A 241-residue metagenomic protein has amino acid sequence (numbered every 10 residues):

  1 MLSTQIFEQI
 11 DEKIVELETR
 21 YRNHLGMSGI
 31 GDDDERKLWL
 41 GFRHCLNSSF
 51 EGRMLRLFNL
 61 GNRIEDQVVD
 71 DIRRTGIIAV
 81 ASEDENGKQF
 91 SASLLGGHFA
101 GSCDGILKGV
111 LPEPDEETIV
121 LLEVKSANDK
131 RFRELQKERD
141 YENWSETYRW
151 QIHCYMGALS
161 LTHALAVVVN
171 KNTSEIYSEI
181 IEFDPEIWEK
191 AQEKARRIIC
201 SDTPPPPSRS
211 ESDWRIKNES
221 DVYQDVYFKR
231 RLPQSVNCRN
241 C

Functional and structural regions predicted by a protein language model:
M1-L121, N128-R133, R139: Metal-dependent nuclease catalytic cores that hydrolyze phosphodiester bonds in DNA/RNA, characterized by
R63, Q67, A100, T147-C154 (+1 more regions): Short, well-structured alpha-helical interface segments that form or flank functional binding sites
A79-A81, A92, A100, A127 (+4 more regions): A sequence-composition feature that detects small, non-aromatic residues
E85, V110, K125-A127, A158-L161 (+1 more regions): An acidic- and aromatic-residue-enriched active-site/binding cleft used to recognize and process polar
E117-V124, T162-A166: Conserved active-site beta-strand-loop modules that form the wall/rim of enzyme catalytic pockets and either contain
L121-V124, I152, M156: Residue-level detection of beta-strand scaffold positions
E134, E142-T147, C154, A158-N240: Metal-dependent nuclease catalytic regions and adjoining charged, substrate-binding loops involved in nucleic-acid end
